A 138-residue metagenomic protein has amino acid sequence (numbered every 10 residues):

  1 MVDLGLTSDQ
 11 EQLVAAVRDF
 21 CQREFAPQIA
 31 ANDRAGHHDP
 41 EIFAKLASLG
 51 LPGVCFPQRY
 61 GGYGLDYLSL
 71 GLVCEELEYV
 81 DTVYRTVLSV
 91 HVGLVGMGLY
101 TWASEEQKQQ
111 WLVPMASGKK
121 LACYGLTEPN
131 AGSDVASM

Functional and structural regions predicted by a protein language model:
M1-Q12: Intrinsic disorder at enzyme termini
E24-M138: Glycine-rich flavin
